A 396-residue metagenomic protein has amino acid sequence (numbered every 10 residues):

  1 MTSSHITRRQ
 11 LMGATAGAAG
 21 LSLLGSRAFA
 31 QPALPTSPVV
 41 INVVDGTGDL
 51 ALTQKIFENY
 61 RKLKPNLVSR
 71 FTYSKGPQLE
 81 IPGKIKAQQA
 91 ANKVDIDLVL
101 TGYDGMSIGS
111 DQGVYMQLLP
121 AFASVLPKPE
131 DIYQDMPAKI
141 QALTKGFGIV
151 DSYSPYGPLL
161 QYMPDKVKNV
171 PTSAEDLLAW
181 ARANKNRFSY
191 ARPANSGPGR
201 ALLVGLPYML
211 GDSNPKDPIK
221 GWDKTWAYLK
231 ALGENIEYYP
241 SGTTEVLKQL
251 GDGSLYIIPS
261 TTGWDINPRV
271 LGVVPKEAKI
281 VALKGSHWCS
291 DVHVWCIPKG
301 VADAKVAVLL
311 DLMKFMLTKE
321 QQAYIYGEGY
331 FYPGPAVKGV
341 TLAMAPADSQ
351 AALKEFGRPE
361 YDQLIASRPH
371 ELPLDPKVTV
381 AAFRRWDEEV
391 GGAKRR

Functional and structural regions predicted by a protein language model:
M1-A19: N-terminal secretory signal peptides and thylakoid transit peptides that target proteins across membranes
P32-S107: Early extracytoplasmic/lumenal segment of secretory-pathway proteins
G46-K55, S74-L79, T101-E245: Extracytoplasmic ligand-binding site segments that recognize negatively charged/polar headgroups
Q89-L98, V114, N184-R187, D252-I257: Alpha-to-beta junction loops
L159-K166, P207-G211, V292-K305, Y324-I325: A bilobed periplasmic-binding-protein/Venus flytrap-type ligand-binding module shared by bacterial periplasmic
E237-A302, M344-A351: Extracytoplasmic/periplasmic substrate-binding proteins
W295-I365: Mature extracytoplasmic/periplasmic domains
P359-R396: Conserved C-terminal helix/tail region of periplasmic/extracytoplasmic solute-binding proteins
